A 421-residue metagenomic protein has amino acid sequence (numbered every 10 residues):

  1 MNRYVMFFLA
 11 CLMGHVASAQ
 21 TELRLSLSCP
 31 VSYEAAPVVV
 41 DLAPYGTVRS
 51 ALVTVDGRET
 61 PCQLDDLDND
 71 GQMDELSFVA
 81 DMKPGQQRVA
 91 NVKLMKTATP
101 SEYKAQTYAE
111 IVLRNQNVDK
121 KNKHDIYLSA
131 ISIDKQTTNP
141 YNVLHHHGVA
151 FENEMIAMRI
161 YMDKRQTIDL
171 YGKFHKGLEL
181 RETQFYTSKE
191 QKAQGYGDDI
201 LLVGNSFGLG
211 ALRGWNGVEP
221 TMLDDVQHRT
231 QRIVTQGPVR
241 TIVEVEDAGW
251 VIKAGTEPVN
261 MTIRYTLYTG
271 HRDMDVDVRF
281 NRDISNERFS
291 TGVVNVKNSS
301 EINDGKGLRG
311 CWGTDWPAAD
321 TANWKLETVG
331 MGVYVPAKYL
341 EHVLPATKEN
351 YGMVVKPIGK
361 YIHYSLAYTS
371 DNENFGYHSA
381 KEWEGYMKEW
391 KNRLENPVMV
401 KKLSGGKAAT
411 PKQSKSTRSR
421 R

Functional and structural regions predicted by a protein language model:
M1-L23: Bacterial Sec-dependent N-terminal signal peptides
Q20-K123, L128-A130, D134, T138-N139 (+1 more regions): Alpha-mannosidase-like glycoside hydrolase catalytic domains involved in N-glycan trimming, generalizing to other
L23-L27, M155, M274-R282: Short, well-ordered beta-strand segments enriched in hydrophobic/aromatic residues
L52-L76, V251-T256, K297-W316, V335-Y339: Solvent-exposed beta-strand/loop surfaces of large extracellular or lumenal domains
L67-M82, M331-R421: Beta-strand-rich recognition/accessory modules
K96-D224: Solvent-exposed N-terminal domain segments of exported/luminal and surface proteins
A193-Y268: Extended, loop-rich substrate-binding clefts of extracytoplasmic carbohydrate-active enzymes
M261, R272-G305: Acidic (Asp/Glu-rich), glycine- and aromatic
